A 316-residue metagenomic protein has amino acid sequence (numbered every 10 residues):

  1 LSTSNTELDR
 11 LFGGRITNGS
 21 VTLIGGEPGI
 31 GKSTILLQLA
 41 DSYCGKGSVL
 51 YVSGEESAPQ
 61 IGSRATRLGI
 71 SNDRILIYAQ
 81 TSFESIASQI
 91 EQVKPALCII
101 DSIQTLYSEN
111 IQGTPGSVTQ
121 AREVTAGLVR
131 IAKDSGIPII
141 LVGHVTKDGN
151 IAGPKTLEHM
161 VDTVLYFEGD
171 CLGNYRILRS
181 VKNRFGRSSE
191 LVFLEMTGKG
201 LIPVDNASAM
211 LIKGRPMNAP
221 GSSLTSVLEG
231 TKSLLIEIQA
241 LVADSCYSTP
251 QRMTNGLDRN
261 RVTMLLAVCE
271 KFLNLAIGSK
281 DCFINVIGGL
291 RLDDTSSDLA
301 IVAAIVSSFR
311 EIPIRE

Functional and structural regions predicted by a protein language model:
L1, E91-L97, Q104, M160 (+1 more regions): Conserved P-loop NTPase
L1-L68, A87, E91: The Walker A/P-loop phosphate-binding site
G25, L50, N72-Q80, S108-R122 (+2 more regions): Flexible beta-alpha connector loops of hexameric P-loop NTPases
Y51-S53, L76-A79, I99-I100, I137-H144 (+1 more regions): Structural recognition of the conserved hydrophobic beta-strand(s) that form the central parallel beta-sheet of P-loop
A65, N150-M160: Short regulatory helix/loop adjacent to the ATP-binding pocket of P-loop NTPases
I77-G136: Phosphate-binding/switch loop-helix module in NTP-utilizing enzymes
T119-I140, H144, M160-C171, E270 (+1 more regions): Substrate-engagement module of ASCE P-loop NTPases
Q251, D258-E316: Terminal-proximal interaction/regulatory segments of ATP-powered molecular machines
